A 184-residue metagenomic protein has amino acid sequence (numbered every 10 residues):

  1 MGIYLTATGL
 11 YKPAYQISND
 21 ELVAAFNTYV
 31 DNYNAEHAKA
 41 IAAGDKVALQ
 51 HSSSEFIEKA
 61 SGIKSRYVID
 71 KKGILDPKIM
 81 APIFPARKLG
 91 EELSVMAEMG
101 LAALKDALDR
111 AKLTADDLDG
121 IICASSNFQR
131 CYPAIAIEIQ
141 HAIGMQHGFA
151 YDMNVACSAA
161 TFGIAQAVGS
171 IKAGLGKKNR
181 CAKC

Functional and structural regions predicted by a protein language model:
M1-D117, I143: Conserved "HGTGT" condensation-loop signature of ketosynthase/thiolase-family condensing enzymes that catalyze
T6-G9, A124, N154, N179-C184: Short beta-strand segments
S61-V68, I74-I83, K88-E91, S125-K178: Conserved catalytic cysteine-centered active-site region of acyl-thioester-dependent Claisen-condensing enzymes
D116-A124: Short glycine-rich phosphate-binding loop at a beta-alpha junction
